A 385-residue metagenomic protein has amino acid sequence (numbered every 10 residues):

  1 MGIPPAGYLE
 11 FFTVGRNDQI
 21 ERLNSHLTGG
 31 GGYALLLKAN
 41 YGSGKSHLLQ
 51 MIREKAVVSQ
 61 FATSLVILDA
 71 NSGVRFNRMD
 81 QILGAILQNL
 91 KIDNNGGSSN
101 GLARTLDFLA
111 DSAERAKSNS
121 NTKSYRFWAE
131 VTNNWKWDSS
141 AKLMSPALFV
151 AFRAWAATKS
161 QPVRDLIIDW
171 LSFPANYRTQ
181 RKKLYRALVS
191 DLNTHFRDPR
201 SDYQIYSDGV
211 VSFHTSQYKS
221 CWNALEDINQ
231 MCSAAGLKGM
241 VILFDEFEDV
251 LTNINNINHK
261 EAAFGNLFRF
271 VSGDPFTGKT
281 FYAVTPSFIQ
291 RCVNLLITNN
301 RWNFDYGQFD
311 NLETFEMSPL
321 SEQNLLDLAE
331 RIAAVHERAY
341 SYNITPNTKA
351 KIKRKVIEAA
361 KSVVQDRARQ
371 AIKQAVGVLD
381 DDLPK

Functional and structural regions predicted by a protein language model:
M1-Y33, S120-E130, K136, L383-K385: A short, basic N-terminal segment
P4-Y8, N24, V58-S59, N71-L83 (+3 more regions): Extended charged low-complexity segments that act as oligomerization/scaffolding linkers
P5-L9, I67-L68, G209-V211, E248-I254 (+1 more regions): Glycine- and acidic
I20, R178-I352: The catalytic "switch" region of P-loop NTPases
L23, L27, G31-G32, E322-K385: C-terminal amphipathic "assembly/sorting" segment characterized by alternating charged and hydrophobic residues
A34, A39, S43, H47-A235 (+4 more regions): P-loop NTPase nucleotide-binding core
